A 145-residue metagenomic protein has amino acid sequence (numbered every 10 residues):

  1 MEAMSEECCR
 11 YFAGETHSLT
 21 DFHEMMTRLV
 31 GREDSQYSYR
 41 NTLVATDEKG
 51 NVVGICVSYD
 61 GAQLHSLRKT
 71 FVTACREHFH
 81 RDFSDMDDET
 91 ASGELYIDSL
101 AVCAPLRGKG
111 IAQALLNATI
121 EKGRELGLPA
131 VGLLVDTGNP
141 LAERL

Functional and structural regions predicted by a protein language model:
S5-V30, C75-F79: Conserved GNAT-fold acetyl-CoA-binding loop/helix
L19-T42, D47-E48: Active-site rim helix/loop that mediates acceptor-substrate recognition in acyltransferases
V44, N51-D60, Y96, A101: Conserved beta-strand in the GNAT
D60-L95, S99: Conserved acyl-donor/pantetheine-binding loop and adjacent beta-alpha core of acyl/acetyltransferases and related
G93-L95, G123-L134: Conserved GNAT acetyl-CoA-binding A-motif
D98-R107, L133-E143: Conserved beta-strand-loop-alpha-helix junction that forms the acyl-donor binding cleft
K109, Q113-N117, E125, G138-L145: Conserved active-site alpha-helix within GNAT-family acetyltransferase domains
